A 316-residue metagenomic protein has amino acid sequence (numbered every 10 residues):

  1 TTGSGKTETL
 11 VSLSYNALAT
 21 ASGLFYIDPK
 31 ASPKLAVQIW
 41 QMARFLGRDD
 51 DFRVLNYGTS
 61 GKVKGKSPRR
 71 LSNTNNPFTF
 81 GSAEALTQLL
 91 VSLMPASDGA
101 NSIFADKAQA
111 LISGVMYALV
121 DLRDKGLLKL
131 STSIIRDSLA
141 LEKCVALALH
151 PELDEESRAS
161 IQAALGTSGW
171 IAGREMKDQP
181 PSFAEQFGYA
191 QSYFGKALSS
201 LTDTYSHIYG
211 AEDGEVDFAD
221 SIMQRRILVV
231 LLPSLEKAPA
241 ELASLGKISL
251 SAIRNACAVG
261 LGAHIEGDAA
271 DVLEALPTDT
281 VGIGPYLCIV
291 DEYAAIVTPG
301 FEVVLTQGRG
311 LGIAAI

Functional and structural regions predicted by a protein language model:
T1-L311: P-loop NTPase motor domains
A315: C-terminal catalytic subdomain
